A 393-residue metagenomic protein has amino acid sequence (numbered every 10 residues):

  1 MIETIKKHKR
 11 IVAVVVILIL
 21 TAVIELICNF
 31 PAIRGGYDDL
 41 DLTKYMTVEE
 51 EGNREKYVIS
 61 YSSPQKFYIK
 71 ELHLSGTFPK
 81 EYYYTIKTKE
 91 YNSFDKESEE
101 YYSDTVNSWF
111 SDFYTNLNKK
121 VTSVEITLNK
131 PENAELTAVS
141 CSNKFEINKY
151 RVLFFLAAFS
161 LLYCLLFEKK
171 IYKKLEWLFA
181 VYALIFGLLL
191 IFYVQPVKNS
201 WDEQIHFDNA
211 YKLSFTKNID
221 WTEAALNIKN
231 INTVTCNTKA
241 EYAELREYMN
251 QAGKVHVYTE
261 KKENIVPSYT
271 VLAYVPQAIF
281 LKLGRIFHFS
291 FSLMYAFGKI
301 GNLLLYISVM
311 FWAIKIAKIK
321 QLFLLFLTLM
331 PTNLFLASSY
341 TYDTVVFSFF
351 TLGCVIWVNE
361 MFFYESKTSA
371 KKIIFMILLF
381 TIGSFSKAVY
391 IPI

Functional and structural regions predicted by a protein language model:
M1-I33, F145-L190: Start-transfer (signal-anchor) and selected internal transmembrane alpha helices of multi-pass inner/ER membrane
F30-G36, I69-K70, L74, T88-E90 (+1 more regions): Exposed low-complexity, polar/acidic, P/S/T/G-rich flexible segments that act as propeptides, protease-susceptible
L161-L165, A296-I319: Transmembrane-helix motifs of polytopic, lipid-linked glycan transferases
F215-F297: Interfacial juxtamembrane loops and adjacent helix segments that form the catalytic/substrate-binding surfaces
F289-S292, F311-T332: Transmembrane-helix signature of polytopic, membrane-embedded enzymes that assemble or transfer cell-envelope glycans
A317, G353-K372: Membrane-interface transmembrane helices that cradle and orient dolichyl/undecaprenyl
S339-V346: Short acidic/glycine- and proline-prone juxtamembrane loop motifs at membrane-interface regions of multi-pass membrane
K372-A388, I393: Membrane-interface alpha helices of multi-pass inner-membrane proteins
